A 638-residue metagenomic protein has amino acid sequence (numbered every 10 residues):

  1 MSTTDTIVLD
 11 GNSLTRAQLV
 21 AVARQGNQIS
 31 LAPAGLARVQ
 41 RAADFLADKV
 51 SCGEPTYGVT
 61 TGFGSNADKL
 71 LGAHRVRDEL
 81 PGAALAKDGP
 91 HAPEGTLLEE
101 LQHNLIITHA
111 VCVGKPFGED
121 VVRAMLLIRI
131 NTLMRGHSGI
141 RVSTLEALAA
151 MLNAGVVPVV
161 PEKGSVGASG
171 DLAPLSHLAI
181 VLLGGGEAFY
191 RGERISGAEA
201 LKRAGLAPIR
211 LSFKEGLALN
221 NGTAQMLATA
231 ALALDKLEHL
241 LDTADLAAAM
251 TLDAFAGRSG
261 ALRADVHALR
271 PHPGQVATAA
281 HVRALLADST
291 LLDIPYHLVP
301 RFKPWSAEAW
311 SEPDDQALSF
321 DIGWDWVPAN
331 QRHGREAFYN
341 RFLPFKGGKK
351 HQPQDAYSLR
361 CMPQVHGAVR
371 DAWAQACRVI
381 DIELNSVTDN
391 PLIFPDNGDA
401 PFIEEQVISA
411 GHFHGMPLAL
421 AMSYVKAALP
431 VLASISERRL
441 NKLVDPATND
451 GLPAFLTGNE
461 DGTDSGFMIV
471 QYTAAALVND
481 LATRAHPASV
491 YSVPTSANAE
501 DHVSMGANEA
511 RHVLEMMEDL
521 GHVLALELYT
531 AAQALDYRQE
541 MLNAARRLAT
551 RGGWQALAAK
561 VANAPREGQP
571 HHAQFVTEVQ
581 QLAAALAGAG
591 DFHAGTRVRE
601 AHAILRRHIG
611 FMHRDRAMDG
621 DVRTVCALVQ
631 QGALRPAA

Functional and structural regions predicted by a protein language model:
S2-R38, A42-F45, V50, E94 (+2 more regions): C-terminal auxiliary extensions adjacent to catalytic cores
L19, L105, H109, M125-R129 (+4 more regions): Short alpha-helical scaffolding segments that buttress acidic/His motifs in well-ordered protein cores
G53-P55: Conserved SET/PR-domain catalytic core that frames the SAM/AdoMet-binding pocket
Y57-L71, T96-L133, V159-L183, E193 (+3 more regions): FAD-binding core of FAD-dependent oxidoreductases, characterized by glycine-rich FAD pyrophosphate-binding loops
S65-L85, P90-E99: Glycine-rich loop at the start of a catalytic domain that most often binds anionic cofactors/ligands
P116, R135, G139-I140, D242 (+1 more regions): Alpha/propeptide regions of enzymes that mature by internal proteolysis
G136-K163: FAD-binding glycine-rich core of flavoenzymes that anchor FAD
E146-N153, A173-S176, I180, D242: A broadly conserved amphipathic alpha-helix scaffold signal in soluble, globular proteins
